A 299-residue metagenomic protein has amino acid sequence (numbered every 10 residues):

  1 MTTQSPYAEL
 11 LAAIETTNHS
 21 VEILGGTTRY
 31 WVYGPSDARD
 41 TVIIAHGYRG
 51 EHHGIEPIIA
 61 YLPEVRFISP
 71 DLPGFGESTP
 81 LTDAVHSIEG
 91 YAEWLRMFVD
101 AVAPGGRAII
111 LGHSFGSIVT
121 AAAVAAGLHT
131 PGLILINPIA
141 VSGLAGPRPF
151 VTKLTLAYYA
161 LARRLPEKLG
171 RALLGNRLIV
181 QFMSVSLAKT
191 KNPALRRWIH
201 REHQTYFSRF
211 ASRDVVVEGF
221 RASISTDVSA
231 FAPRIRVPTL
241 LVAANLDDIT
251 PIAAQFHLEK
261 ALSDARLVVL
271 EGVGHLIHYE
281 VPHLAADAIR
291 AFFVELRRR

Functional and structural regions predicted by a protein language model:
L24, W31, S69-F115, G146 (+1 more regions): Active-site loop/oxyanion-hole signature of alpha/beta-hydrolase fold enzymes
G26-T79: Conserved HGGG/HGGXW glycine-rich cap/lid loop of the alpha/beta-hydrolase fold
S117-L128, L133: Short glycine-enriched nucleophile-adjacent loop and the immediately C-terminal alpha-helix near the catalytic center
L133-E167: Flexible "cap/lid" loop of the alpha/beta hydrolase fold
L169-R234: Conserved alpha/beta-hydrolase catalytic His-Asp/Glu region
I235, L241-A243: Short beta-strand/loop motif that positions the catalytic acidic residue of the alpha/beta-hydrolase fold
L246-T250: Acidic catalytic loop of the alpha/beta-hydrolase fold
A265-R299: Catalytic active-site module of serine/aspartate enzymes centered on a nucleophile-bearing elbow/loop
